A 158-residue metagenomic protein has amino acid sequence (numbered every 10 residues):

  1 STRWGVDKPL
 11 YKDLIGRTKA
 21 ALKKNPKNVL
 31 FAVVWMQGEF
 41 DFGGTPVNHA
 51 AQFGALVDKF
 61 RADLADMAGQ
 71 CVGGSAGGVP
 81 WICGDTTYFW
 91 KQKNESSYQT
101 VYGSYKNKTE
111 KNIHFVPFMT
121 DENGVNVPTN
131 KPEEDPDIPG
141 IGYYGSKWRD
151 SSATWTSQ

Functional and structural regions predicted by a protein language model:
S1-Q158: Cell-envelope and extracellular/periplasmic
